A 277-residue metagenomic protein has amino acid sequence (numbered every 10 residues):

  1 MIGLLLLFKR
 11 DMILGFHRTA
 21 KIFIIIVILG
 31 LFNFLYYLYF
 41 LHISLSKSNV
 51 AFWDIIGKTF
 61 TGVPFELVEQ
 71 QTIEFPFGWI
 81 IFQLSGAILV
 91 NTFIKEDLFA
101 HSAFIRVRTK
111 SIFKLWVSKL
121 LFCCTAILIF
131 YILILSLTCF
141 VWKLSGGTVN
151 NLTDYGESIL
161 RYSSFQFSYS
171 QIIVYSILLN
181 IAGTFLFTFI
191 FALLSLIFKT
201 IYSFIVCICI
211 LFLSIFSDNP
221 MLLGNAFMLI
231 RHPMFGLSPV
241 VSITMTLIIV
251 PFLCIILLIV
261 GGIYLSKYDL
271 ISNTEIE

Functional and structural regions predicted by a protein language model:
M1-V27: Aromatic- and glycine-rich beta-strand/loop motifs that create alpha-glucan
G15-F16, F191-I201, S266-I271: Membrane-interface helix-boundary motifs at transmembrane edges
I25-L29, K199-I215, E275-E277: Central hydrophobic cores of alpha-helical transmembrane segments in multi-pass integral membrane proteins
F32-F93, V117-L196, H232-P251: Secretory targeting signals
V90-V107: Transmembrane helix boundary and interhelical loop/hinge segments in multi-pass membrane proteins
E96-H101, I127-Y131, I201: Transmembrane alpha-helices and adjacent helix-loop boundaries
S102-K119: Interfacial "coupling" helices/loops that link adjacent transmembrane helices in transporter permeases
L253-E277: Junction motif at the cytosolic side of a transmembrane helix
